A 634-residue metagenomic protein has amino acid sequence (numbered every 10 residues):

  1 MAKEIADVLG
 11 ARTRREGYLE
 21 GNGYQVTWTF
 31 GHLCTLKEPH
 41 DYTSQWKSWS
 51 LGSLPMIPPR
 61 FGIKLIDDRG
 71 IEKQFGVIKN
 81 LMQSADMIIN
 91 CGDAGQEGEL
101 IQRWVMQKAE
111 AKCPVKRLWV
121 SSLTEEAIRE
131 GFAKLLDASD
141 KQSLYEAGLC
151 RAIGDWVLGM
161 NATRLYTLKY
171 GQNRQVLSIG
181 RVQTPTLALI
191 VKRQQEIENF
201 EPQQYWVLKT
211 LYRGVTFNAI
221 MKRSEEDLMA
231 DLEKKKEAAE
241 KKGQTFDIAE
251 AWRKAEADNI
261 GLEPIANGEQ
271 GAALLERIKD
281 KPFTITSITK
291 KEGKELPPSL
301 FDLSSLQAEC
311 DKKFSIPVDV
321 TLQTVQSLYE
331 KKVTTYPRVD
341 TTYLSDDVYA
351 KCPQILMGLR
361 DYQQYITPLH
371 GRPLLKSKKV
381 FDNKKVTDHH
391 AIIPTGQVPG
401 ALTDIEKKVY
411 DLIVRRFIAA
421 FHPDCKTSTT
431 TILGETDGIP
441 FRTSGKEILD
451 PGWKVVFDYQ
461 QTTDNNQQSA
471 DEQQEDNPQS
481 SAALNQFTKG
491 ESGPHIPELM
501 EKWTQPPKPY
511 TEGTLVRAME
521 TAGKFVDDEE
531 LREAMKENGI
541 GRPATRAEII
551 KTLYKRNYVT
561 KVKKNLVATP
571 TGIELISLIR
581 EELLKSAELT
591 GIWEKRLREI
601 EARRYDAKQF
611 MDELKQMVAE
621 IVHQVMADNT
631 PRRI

Functional and structural regions predicted by a protein language model:
M1-K3, F30-T35, A94-G98, S122-A127 (+6 more regions): Conserved nucleotide-binding/hydrolysis micro-motifs of P-loop NTPases
M1-W156, M160, G261-I265, A272 (+5 more regions): Intrinsically disordered, low-complexity regulatory segments
T13-G17, A138-S143, R164-L168, Q195-F200 (+2 more regions): Active-site phosphate-binding and catalytic loops of NTP-dependent enzymes
D93, E309, K313-P317: A conserved hydrophobic secondary-structure block that centers on an alpha-helix together with its immediately flanking
K108, I197-N199, A239, I248-D258 (+6 more regions): Basic, low-complexity terminal or inter-domain segments flanking catalytic cores
K169-S178, I190-N267, K313: C-terminal helical "lid" subdomain and adjoining coupling/linker elements of P-loop NTPases
Q183: Conserved PLP-enzyme active-site core in the AAT-like
